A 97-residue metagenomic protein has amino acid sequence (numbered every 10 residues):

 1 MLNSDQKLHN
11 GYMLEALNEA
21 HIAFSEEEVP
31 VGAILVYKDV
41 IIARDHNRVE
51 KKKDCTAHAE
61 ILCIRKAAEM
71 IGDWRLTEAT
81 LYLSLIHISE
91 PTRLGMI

Functional and structural regions predicted by a protein language model:
M1-N3: Conserved N-terminal entry element of GNAT/NAT acetyltransferase domains
D5-S25: Short, basic/aromatic recognition patches
V31-V36: Short beta-strand scaffold segments in enzyme catalytic cores
Y37-K38, R65, T77: A cytosolic small-molecule/anion-sensing beta-strand core signal
R48-I61: A short, polar/charged loop-to-alpha-helix boundary motif
D73-L85: Immediate flanking context of iron-sulfur cluster ligation sites
I86-I97: Single conserved hydrophobic/aromatic residue that forms the stacking wall/gate of nucleotide- or nucleobase-binding
